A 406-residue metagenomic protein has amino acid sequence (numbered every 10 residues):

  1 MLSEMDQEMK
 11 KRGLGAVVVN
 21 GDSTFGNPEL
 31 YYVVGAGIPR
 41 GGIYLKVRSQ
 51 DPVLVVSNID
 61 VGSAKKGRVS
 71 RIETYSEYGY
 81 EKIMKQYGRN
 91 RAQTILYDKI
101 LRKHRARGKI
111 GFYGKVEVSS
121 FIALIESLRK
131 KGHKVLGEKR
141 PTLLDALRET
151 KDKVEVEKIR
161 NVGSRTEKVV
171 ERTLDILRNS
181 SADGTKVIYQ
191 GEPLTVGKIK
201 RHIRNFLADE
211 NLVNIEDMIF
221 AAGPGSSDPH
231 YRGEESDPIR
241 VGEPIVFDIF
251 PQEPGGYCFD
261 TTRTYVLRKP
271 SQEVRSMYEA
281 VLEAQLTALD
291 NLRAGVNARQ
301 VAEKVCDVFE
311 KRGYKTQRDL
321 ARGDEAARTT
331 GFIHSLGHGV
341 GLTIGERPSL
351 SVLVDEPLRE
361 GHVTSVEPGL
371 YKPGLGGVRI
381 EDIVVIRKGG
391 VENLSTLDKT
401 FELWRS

Functional and structural regions predicted by a protein language model:
M1-S406: Active-site neighborhoods and metal-handling regions in enzymes and metal-associated proteins
